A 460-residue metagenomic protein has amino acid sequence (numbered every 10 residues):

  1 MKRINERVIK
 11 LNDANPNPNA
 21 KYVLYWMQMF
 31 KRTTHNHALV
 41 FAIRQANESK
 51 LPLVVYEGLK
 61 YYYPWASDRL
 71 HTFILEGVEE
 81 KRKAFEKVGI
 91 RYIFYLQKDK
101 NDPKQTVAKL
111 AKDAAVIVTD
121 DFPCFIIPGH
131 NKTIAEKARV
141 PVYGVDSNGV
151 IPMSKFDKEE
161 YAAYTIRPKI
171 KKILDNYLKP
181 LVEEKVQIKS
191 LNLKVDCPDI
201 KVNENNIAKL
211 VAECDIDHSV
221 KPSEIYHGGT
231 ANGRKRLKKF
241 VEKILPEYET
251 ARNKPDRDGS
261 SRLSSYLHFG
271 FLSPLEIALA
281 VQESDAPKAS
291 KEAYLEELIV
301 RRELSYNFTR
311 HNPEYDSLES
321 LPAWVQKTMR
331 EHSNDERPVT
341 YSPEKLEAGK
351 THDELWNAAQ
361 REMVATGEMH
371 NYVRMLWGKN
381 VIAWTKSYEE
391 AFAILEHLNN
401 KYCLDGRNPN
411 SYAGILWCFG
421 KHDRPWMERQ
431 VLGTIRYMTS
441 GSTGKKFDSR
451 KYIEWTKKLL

Functional and structural regions predicted by a protein language model:
M1-L181, S290, R361, N380-T385 (+2 more regions): Trp/Phe/Arg-rich N-terminal binding region typifying the photolyase-homology
N19, P152-S154, E159-S320, F447 (+1 more regions): Glycine/tryptophan-enriched, flexible segments
A38, G77, K81, L110 (+5 more regions): Alpha-helical packing segments of well-folded alpha/beta enzyme cores
F73, G229, T351: Catalytic cores of large soluble enzymes that bind and process phosphate-bearing ligands
K254-K458: Active-site-proximal binding-pocket segments
